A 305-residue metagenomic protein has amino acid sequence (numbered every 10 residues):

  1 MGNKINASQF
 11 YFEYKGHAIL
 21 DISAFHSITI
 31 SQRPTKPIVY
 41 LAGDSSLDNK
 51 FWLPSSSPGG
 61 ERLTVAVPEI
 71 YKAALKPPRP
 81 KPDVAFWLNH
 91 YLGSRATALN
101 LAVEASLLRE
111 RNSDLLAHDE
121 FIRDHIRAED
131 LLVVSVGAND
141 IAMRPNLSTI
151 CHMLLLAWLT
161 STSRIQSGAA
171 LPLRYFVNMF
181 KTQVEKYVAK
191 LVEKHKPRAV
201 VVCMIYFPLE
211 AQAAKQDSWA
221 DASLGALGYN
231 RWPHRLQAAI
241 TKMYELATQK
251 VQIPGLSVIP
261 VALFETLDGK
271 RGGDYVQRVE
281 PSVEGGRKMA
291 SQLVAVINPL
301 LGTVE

Functional and structural regions predicted by a protein language model:
G2-A102, R123-H125, C151-L155: Serine-esterase "nucleophile elbow" of acetyl-processing enzymes
I22-T35, R111-L132, E185-P197: Short amphipathic alpha-helices and their capping/turn segments at secondary-structure boundaries
V84-T97, T182-V200, A239-A262: A structural motif corresponding to the C-terminal end of an alpha-helix and its immediate exit/capping segment
N112-Y175, F207-Q216: Oxyanion-hole/transition-state-stabilizing segment in secreted/luminal serine hydrolases and related acyltransferases
S167-M179, H234-R235, E280: The substrate-binding groove and active-site-proximal loops of carbohydrate-active enzymes, especially glycoside
C203-F207, A262-E265: Short, well-ordered beta-to-alpha junction loops that form the rim of enzyme active sites and present histidine/acidic
E210-V261, G286: Substrate-gating cap/lid alpha-helix
G273-E305: Histidine-centered active-site loop/cap adjacent to the catalytic His in serine esterases/O-acetyl transfer systems
